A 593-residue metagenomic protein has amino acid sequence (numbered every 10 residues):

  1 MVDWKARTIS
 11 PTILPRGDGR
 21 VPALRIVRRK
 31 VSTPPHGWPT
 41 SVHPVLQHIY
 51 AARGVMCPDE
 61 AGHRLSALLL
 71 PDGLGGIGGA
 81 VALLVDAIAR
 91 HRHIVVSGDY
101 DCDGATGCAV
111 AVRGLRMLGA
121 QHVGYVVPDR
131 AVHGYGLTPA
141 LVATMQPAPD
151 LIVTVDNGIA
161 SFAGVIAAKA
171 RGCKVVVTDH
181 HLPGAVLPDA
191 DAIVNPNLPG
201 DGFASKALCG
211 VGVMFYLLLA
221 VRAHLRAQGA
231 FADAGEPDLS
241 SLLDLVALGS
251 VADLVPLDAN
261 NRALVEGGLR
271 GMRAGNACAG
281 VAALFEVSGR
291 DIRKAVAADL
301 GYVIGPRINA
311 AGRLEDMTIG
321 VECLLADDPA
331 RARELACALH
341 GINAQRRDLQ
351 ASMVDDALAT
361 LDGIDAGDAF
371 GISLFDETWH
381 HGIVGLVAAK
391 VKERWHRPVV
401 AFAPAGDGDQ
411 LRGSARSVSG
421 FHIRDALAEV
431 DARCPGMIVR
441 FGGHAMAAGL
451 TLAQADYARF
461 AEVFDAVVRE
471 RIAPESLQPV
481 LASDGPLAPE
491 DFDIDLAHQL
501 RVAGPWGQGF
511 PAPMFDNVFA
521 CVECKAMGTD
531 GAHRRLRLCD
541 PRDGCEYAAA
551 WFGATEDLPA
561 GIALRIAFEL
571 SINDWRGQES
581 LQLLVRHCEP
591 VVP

Functional and structural regions predicted by a protein language model:
M1-P15: Non-catalytic nucleic-acid-binding interfaces of large nucleic-acid enzymes and RNP effectors
W4, R16, D86-R90, P329-F375 (+3 more regions): Mid-to-C-terminal polyanion-binding domains and interfaces
R16, P22, R29-D150, R171-G172 (+3 more regions): Hydrophobic helix-and-loop "lid/oligomerization" segment in the mid-to-C-terminal part of catalytic domains
Y50, V153, N309, L500 (+1 more regions): A residue-level signal for conserved active-site and pocket-lining positions in enzyme catalytic cores
D86, A185-N195, V281, L538-D543: Acidic-glycine-rich active-site phosphate/pyrophosphate-binding loop
A143-V211, F215-A232: Active-site cavity-forming subdomains of large catalytic enzyme subunits
A163-A167, V387-K390, D495, Q499: A short acidic, amphipathic alpha-helical/loop segment
H180-H181, H380, H444, H533: Histidine-centered active-site/metal-ligand motif
